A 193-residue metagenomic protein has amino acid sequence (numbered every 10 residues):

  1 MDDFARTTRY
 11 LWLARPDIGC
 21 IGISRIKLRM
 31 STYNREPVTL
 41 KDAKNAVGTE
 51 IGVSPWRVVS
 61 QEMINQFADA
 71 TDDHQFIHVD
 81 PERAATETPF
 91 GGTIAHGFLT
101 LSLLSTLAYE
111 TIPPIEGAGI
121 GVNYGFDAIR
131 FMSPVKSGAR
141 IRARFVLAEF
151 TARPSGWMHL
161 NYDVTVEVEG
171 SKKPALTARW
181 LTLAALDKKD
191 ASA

Functional and structural regions predicted by a protein language model:
D3-A5: Short hydrophobic alpha-helical segments enriched in small aliphatic residues
M30-A46, P134-A193: HotDog/MaoC-like acyl-thioester-processing domains
S31-A95: Catalytic strand-loop segment that frames the active site of acyl-thioester-processing enzymes
T88-A95, S102-R144: Hydrophobic beta-strand-centered segment that forms part of the acyl-chain substrate-binding groove
